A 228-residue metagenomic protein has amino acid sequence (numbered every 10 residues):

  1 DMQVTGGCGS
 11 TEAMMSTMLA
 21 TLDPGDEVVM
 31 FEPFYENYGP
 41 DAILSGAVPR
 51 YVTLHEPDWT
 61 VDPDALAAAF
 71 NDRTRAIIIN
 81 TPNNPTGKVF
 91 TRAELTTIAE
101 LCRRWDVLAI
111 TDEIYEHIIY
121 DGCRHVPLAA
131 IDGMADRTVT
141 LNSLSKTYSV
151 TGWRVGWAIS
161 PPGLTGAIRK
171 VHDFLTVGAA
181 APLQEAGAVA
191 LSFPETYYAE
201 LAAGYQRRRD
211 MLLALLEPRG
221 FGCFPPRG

Functional and structural regions predicted by a protein language model:
D1-E27: Phosphate-binding glycine-rich loop
V4, V28-V29, A42, I77 (+8 more regions): Generic structural signal for small/hydrophobic residues in well-ordered secondary structure, especially within
T21, V28, D41-A42, C102: Short hydrophobic alpha-helical segments of the AMP-binding
L44-R50: A short helix-loop-beta submotif of the ANL/AMP-binding
S45, R104-W105, R219: Helix C-cap/helix->beta junction micro-motif
L54-D121: Active-site phosphate-binding strand-loop segment of PLP-dependent enzymes
I131, D136-Q206, D210-F221: Conserved core segment of the aminotransferase class I/II
G222-R227: Short beta-strand
